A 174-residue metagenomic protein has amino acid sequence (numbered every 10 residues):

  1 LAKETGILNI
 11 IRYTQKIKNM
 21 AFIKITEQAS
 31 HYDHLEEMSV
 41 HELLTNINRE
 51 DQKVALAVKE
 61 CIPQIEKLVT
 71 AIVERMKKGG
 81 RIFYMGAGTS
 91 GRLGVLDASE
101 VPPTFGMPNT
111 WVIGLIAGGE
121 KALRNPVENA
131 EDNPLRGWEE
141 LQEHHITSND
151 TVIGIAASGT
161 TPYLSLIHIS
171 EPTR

Functional and structural regions predicted by a protein language model:
L1-N19, I169: N-terminal amphipathic/basic-hydrophobic helices that include classical n-h-c signal peptides and signal-anchor
M20-A57: Cofactor-/ligand-binding subdomain signature composed of acidic, glycine-rich, tryptophan-containing flexible loops
V58, E100-V152: Glycine-rich oxoanion-binding loops at beta->alpha junctions
E60-R75: A short, well-structured juxtamembrane/interface segment
V73-K121: Active-site cofactor/substrate anionic-group-binding motifs, chiefly glycine- and Lys/Arg-rich phosphate-binding loops
S90-L96, S148, I155-L166: Short glycine/serine/threonine-rich phosphate/pyrophosphate-binding segments that cradle anionic phosphate groups
S165-T173: Residue-level detector of conserved catalytic or cofactor/ligand-binding positions in enzyme active sites
